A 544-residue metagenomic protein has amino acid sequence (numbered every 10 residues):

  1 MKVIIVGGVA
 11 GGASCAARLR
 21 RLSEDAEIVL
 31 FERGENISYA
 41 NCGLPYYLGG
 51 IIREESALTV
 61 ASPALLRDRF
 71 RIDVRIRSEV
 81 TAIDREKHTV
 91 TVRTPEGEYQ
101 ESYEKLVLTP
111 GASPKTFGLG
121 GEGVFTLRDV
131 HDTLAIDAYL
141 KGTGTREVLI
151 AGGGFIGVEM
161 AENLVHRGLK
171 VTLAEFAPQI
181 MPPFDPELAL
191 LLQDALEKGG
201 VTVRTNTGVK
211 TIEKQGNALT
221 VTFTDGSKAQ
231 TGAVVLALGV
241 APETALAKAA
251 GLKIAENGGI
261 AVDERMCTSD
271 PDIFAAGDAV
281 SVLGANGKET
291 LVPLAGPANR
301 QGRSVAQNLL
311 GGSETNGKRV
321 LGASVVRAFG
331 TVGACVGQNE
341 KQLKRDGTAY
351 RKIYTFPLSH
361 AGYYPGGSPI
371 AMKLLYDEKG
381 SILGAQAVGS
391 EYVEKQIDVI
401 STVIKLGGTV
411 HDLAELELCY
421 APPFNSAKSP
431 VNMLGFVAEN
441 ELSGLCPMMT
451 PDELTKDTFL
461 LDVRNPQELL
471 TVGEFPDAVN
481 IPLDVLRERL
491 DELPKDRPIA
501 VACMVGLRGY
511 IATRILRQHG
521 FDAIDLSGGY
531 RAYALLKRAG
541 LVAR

Functional and structural regions predicted by a protein language model:
M1, G7-G8, A279-S390, P422 (+2 more regions): Mid-to-C-terminal Rossmann-like scaffold of FAD/NAD(P)H-dependent oxidoreductases
M1-D73, A161-F184, N316, A323 (+3 more regions): Beta1-alpha1 glycine-rich phosphate/pyrophosphate-binding loop at the start of Rossmann-like nucleotide-binding domains
I5, V80, E101-G111, A151 (+3 more regions): Short hydrophobic core segments
D25-E27, R75-G97, E101, H166-V262 (+1 more regions): A Rossmann-like FAD-binding core segment of flavoenzymes
T59, E147, F155-E213, V292-A298 (+3 more regions): Rossmann-like dinucleotide-binding cores of NAD(P)H-dependent redox enzymes
P110-R167, T202, E256, V262-E264 (+3 more regions): Glycine-rich dinucleotide-binding loop and its adjacent helix/turn
E122-G144, T220-T222, K228-Q307, V399 (+1 more regions): FAD-site-proximal beta/loop scaffold in flavoenzymes
H411-P422, S426-S429, M433-P451, T455-F459 (+2 more regions): Rhodanese-like catalytic fold shared by cysteine-dependent sulfurtransferases and DSP/PTP-type phosphatases
